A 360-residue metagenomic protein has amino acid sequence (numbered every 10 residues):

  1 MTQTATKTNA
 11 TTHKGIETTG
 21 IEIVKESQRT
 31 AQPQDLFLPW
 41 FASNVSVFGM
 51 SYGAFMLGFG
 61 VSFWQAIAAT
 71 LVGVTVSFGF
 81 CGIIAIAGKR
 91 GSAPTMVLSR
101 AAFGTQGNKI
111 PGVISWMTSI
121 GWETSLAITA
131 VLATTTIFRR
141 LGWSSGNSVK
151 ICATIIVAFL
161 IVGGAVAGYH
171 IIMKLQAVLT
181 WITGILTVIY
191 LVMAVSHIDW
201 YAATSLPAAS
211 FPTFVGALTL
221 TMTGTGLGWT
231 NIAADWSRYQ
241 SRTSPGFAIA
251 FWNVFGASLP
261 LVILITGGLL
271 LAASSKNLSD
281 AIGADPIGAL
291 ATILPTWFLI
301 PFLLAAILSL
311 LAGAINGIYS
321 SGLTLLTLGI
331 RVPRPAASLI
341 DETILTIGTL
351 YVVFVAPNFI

Functional and structural regions predicted by a protein language model:
M1-F63, T213-L220, R238-A248: Membrane-interface "cap" regions at the ends of multi-pass membrane proteins
R29-P33, A167-T180, N231-V262, L278-G288 (+1 more regions): Hydrophobic, small-residue-rich membrane helices and short re-entrant helix-turn-helix hairpins that build
F55-I86, G107-P111, A257-L259: Extracellular loop-to-transmembrane helix junctions
G58-F59, A85-I86, A102, I110 (+7 more regions): Membrane-water interface regions at transmembrane-helix termini and the short interhelical loops of multi-pass membrane
A69-A102, V113-A127: Juxtamembrane transmembrane-helix boundary signature
N108-W143, I307-T327: Hydrophobic transmembrane alpha-helices that form the core helical bundles of multi-pass secondary transporters
G112, R140-V166, W181-V192, T223-A233 (+2 more regions): Transmembrane alpha-helical segments of multi-pass small-molecule transport proteins
T135, W181-P207, M222-G228, G267-S274: Hydrophobic alpha-helical segments and their helix-loop junctions in multi-pass secondary transporters
